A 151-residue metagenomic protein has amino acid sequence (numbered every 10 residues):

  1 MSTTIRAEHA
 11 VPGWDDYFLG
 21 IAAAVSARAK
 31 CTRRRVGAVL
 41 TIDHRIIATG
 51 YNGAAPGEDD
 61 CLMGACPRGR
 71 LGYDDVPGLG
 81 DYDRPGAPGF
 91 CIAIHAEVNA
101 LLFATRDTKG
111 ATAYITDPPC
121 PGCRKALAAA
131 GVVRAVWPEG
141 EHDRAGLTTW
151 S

Functional and structural regions predicted by a protein language model:
M1-S151: Zinc-dependent deaminase catalytic domain
